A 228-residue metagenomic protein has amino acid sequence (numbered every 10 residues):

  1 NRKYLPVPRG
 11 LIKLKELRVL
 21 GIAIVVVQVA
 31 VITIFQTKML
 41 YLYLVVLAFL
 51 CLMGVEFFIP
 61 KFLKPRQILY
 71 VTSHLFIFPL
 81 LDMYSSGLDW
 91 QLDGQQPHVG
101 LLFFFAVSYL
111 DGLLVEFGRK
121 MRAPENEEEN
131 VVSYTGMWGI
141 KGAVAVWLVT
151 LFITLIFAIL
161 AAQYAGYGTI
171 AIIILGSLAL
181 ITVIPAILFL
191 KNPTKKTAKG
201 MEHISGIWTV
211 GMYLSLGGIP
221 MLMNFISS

Functional and structural regions predicted by a protein language model:
R2-Y43, W138-Y164: Multi-pass membrane catalytic core of lipid/isoprenoid biosynthesis enzymes
P6-V19, V55-I77, K120, P124-N126 (+2 more regions): Interhelical loop and helix-boundary elements at the membrane-water interface of polytopic inner-membrane proteins
E16-L92: Intramembrane alpha-helical segments
V25-V31, V45-C51, F78-D82, T154-L155 (+3 more regions): Hydrophobic core of alpha-helical transmembrane segments in multi-pass integral membrane proteins
V26-L42, L81-A106, F157-I170, G218-S228: Helix-coil boundary and interhelical linker segments in multi-pass alpha-helical membrane proteins
A48-I59, P79-G87, F105-E125, A179-F189: Transmembrane alpha-helical segments that form the membrane-embedded catalytic/substrate-channel core of multi-pass
P60, T169-S228: Extended hydrophobic alpha-helices typical of membrane-associated regions
P97-I153: Aromatic-anchored, glycine/proline-accented short structural segments that stabilize local strand-turns or short
